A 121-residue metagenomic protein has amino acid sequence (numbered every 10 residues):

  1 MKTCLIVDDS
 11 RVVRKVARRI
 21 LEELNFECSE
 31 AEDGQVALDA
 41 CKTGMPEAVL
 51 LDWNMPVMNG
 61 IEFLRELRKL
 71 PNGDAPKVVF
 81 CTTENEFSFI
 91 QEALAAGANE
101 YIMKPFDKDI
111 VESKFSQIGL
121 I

Functional and structural regions predicted by a protein language model:
R11-S29, I118: Two-component/phosphorelay signaling modules centered on CheY-like receiver
E30-D39, G60: Helix N-cap/capping motif at the beta->alpha junctions
D39, I61-D74: Short amphipathic alpha-helix used as the core "switch/output" element in two-component signaling
G44-L50: Active-site beta3 strand of CheY-like receiver
M55: Receiver (REC) domain active-site loop signature in two-component systems and cognate sites in sensor histidine kinases
E62, N85-E100, I110-S113: Alpha4 helix (beta4-alpha4-beta5 surface) of REC/receiver domains from two-component response regulators
K104: A Lys-centered signature of the CheY-like receiver
